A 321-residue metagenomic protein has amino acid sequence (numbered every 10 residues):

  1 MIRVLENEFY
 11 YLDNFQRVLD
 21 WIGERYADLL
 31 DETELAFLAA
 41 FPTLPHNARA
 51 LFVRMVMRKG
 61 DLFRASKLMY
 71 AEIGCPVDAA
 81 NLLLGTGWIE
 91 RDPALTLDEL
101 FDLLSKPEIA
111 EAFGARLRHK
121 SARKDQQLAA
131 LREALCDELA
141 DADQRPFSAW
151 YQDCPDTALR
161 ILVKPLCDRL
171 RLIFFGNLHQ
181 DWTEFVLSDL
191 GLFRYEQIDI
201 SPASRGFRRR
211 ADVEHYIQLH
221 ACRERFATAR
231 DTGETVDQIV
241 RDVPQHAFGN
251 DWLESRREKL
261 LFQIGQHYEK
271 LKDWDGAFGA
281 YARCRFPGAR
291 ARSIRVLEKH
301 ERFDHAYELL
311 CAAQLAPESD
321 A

Functional and structural regions predicted by a protein language model:
I2-F37, T43-A50, R54, R58-A282 (+3 more regions): N-terminal alpha-helical interaction modules that lie
K67-Y70, R292-V296: Short helix/strand-bridging catalytic loops that position acidic/His residues to coordinate divalent metals and engage
E258, P287-G288: Helix-start (N-cap) detector for alpha-helical repeat units in TPR-like alpha-solenoids, especially tetratricopeptide
F278-Y281, F286, S293-V296: Heptad-repeat coiled-coil alpha-helices
G288-A291, A306: Accessory, usually C-terminal, subdomains that scaffold auxiliary metal cofactors
